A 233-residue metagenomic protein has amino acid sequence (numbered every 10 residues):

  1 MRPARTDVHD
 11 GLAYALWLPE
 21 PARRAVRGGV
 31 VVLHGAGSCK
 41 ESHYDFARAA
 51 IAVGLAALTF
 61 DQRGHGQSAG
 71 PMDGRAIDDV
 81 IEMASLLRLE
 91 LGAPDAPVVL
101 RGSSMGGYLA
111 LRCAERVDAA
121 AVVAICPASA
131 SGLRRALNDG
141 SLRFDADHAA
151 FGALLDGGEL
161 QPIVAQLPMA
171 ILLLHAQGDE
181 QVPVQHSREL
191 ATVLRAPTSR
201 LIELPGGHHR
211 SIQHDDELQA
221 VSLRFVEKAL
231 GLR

Functional and structural regions predicted by a protein language model:
M1-R23: N-terminal cap/lid segment of alpha/beta-hydrolase-fold proteins
A36-R48, Q62, Q185: The serine-hydrolase catalytic nucleophile loop
S42, P71-L91: Alpha/beta-hydrolase active-site loop
A50-Q67: Conserved alpha/beta-hydrolase
G70, G207-E217: Catalytic histidine-centered segment of alpha/beta-hydrolase-like enzymes
R112-A153, S211: Hydrolase active-site cap/lid region
Q166-P168, L173-H175, D179: Short beta-strand/loop motif that positions the catalytic acidic residue of the alpha/beta-hydrolase fold
M169, P183-T192: Short alpha-helix in the alpha/beta-hydrolase fold that links the catalytic acid
